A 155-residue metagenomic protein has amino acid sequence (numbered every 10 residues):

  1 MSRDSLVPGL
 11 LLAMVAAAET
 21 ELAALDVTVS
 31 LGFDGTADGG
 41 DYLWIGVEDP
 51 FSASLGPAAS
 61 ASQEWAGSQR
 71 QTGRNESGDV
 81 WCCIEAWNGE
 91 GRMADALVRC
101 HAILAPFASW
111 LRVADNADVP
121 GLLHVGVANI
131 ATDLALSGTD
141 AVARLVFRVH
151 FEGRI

Functional and structural regions predicted by a protein language model:
M1-D38, D49-I155: Charged, amphipathic alpha-helical segments and their flanking helix caps
